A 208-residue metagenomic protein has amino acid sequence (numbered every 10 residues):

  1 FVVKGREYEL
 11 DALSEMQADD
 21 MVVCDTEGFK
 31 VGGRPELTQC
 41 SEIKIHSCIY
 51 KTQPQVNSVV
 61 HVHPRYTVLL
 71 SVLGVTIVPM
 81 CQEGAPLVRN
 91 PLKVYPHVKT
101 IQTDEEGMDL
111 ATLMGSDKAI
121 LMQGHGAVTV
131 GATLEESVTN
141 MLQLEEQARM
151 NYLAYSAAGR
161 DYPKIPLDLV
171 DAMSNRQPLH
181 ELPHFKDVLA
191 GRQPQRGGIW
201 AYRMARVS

Functional and structural regions predicted by a protein language model:
F1-S208: Glycine-rich flexible loops
